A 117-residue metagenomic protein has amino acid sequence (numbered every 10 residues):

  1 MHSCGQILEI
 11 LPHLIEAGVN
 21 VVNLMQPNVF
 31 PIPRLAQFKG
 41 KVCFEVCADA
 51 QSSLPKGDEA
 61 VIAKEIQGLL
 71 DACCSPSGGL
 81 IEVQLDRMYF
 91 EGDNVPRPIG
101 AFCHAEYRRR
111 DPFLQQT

Functional and structural regions predicted by a protein language model:
M1-T117: Active-site loop segments of alpha/beta catalytic cores
